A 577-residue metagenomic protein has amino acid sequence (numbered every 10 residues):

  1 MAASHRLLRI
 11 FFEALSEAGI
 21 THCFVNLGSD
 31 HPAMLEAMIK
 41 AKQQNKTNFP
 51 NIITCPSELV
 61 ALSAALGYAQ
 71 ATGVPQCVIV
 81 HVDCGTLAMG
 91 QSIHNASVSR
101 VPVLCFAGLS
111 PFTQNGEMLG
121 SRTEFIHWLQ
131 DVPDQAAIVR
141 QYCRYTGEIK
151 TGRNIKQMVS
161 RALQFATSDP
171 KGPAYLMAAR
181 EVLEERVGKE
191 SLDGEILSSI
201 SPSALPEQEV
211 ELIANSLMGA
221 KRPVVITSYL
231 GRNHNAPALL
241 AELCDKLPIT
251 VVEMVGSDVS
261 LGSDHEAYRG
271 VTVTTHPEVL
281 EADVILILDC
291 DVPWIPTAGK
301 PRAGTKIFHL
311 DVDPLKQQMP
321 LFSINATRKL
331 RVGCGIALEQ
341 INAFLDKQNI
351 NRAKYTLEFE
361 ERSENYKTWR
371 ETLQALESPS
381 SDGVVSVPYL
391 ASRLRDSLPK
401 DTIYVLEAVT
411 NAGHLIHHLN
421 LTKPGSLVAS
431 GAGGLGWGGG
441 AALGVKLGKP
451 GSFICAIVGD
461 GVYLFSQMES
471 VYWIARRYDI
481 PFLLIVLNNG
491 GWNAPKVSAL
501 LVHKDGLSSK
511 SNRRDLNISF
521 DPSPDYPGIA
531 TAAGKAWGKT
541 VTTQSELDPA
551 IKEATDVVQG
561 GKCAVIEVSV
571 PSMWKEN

Functional and structural regions predicted by a protein language model:
M1-A3, K150-R153, G304-A408, S511-D515 (+2 more regions): Phosphate/pyrophosphate-binding active-site segments
A2-Q348, Y472, P481-L484: N-terminal alpha/beta PP-like core and its mobile active-site loop of ThDP/TPP-dependent enzymes
L8-F11, S16-G19, N26-M38, E361-G451: Active-site diphosphate/adenylate-binding microenvironment
K46, Q114-L129, V279, L338-I341 (+1 more regions): Thiamine diphosphate
A65, V139, L394, Y526-T531: Structural element of the ATP-grasp superfamily
M177-V182, V409-N411, P571: A glycine-rich phosphate-binding loop feature that marks nucleotide/adenosyl-phosphate handling sites
S228-N233, P379, G459-V462: Conserved short loop/turn motifs at secondary-structure junctions
I287, H309, V405, I457-V458: Generic enzyme active-site microenvironment
